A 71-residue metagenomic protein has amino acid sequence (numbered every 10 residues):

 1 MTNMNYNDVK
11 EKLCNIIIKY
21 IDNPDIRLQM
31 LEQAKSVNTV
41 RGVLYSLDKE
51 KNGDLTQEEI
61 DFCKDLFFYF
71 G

Functional and structural regions predicted by a protein language model:
M1-N5, F68-G71: Short intrinsically disordered terminal tails
T2-Q29: N-terminal acidic leader/helix
P24-F70: Acidic, low-complexity, intrinsically disordered interaction modules
